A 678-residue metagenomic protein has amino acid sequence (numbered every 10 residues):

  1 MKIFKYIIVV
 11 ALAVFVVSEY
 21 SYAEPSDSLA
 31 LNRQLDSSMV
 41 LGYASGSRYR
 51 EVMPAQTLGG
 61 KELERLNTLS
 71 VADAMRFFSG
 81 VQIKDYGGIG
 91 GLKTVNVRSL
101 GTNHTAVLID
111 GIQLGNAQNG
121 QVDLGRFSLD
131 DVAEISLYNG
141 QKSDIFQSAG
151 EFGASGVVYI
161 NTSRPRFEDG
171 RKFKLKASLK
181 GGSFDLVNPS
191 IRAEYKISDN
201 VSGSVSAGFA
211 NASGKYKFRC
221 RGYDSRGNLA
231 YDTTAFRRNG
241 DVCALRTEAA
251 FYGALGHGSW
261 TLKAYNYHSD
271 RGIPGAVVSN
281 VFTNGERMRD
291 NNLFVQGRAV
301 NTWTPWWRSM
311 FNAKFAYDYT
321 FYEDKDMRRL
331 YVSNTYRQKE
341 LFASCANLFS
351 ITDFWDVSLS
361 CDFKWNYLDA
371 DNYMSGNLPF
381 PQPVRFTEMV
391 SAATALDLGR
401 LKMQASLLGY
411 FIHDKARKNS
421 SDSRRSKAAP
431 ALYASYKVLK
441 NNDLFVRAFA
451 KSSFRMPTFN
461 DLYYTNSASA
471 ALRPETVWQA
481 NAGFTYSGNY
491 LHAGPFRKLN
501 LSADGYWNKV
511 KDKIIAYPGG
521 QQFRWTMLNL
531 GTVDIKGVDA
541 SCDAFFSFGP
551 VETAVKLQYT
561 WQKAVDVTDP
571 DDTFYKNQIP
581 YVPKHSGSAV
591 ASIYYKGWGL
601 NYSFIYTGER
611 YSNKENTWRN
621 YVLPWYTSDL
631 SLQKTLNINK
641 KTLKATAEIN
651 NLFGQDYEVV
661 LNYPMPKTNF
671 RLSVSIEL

Functional and structural regions predicted by a protein language model:
A23-E64, A72, T102: Short, acidic, small-residue-rich periplasmic hinge/interaction motif at the N-terminus of Gram-negative outer-membrane
A72, R76-Q113: Extracytoplasmic beta-strand/coil segments of soluble accessory domains associated with Gram-negative outer-membrane
L129-K176: A beta-strand signature from Gram-negative outer-membrane beta-barrel systems, especially the internal plug domain
P165-F173, D199-N200, G256-S259, T302-R308 (+6 more regions): Short loop/turn motifs that connect adjacent beta-strands in outer-membrane beta-barrel proteins
G214-Y216, T234-R246, G256-S309, A313-E340 (+2 more regions): Flexible loop and strand-edge segments within Gram-negative outer membrane beta-barrel domains
M310-Y322, L439, R447-F449, E475-K536 (+1 more regions): Membrane-embedded beta-barrel scaffold of Gram-negative outer-membrane proteins
R400-K402, K498-K509, L528-Y611, T642 (+1 more regions): Gram-negative outer-membrane beta-barrel transporters
D512, Y606-N613, V622, D629-L678: C-terminal beta-signal and adjacent terminal beta-strands/loops of Gram-negative outer-membrane beta-barrel proteins
